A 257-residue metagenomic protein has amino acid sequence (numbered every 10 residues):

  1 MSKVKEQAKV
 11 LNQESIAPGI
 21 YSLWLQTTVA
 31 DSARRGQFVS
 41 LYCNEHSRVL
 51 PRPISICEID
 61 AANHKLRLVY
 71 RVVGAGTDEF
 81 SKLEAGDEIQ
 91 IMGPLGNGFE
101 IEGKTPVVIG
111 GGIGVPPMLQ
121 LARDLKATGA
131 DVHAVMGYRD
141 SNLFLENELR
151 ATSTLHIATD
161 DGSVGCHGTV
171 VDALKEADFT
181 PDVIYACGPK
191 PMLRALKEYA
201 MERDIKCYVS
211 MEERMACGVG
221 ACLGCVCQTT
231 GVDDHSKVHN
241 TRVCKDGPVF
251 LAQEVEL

Functional and structural regions predicted by a protein language model:
M1-V4, N240-L257: Short, basic/aromatic-enriched C-terminal tail that caps enzymatic domains
S2-A85: Ferredoxin-reductase
N12, E58, I157-T159, V209 (+1 more regions): Structural signal for conserved beta-strand scaffold positions within catalytic alpha/beta enzyme cores
A75-R214: FNR/FR-type flavoprotein reductase catalytic core
P117, E213-P248: Local cysteine-cluster metal-coordination motifs and their immediate loop/turn environment, predominantly Fe-S cluster
